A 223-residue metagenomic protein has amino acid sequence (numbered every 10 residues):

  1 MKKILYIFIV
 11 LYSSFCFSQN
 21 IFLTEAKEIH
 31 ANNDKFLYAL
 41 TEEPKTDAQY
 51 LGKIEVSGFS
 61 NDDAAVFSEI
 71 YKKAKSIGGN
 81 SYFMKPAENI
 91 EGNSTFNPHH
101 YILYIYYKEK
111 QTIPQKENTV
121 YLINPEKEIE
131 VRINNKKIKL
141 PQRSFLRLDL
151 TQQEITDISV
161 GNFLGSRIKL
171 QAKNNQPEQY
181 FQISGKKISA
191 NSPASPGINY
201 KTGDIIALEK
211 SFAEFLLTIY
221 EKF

Functional and structural regions predicted by a protein language model:
K2-I9: Sec-dependent signal peptide recognition, specifically the positively charged N-region followed immediately by
L11-S18: N-terminal signal peptide c-region/cleavage motif recognized by signal peptidases
Q19-A31, G58-S60, E88-N89, H100-I102 (+1 more regions): Terminus-proximal functional modules
Q19-K53: Compositionally biased P/S/T/G-rich terminal and signal peptide-adjacent segments that lie outside catalytic cores
K45-G92: Short, well-ordered alpha-helical segments
D63, I90-P114: Short acidic, glycine/proline-enriched helix-loop-strand junctions
E109-Q142, D149, G161-F223: Short loop/turn and low-complexity linker motifs enriched in small/turn-promoting residues
R147-I155: Short Pro-Gly-centered beta-turn/loop motif in secreted/extracellular proteins
